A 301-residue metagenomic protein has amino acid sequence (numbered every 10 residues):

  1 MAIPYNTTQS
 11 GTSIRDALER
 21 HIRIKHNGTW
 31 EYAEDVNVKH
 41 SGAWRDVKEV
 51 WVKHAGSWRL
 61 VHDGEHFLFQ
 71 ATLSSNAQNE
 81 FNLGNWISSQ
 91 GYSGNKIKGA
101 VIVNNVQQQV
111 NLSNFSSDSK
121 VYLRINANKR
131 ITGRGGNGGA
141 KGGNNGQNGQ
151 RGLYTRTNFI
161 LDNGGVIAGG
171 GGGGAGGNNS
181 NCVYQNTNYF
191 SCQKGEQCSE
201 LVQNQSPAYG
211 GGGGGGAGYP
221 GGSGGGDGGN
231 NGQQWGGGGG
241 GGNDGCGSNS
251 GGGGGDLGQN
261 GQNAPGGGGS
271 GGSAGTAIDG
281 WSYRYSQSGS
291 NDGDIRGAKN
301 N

Functional and structural regions predicted by a protein language model:
M1, N6-T12, H40, G56 (+8 more regions): Intrinsically disordered, low-complexity segments enriched in Ser/Pro/Gly/Ala and basic residues
A2-G64: Intrinsically disordered, compositionally biased repeat/linker segments
L68-G91, I97, Q259-N263: Ser/Thr/Pro-rich, acidic low-complexity intrinsically disordered regulatory segments
N79-G94, Q107-S117, L161, Y285-G289: Short, T/G/N/S-enriched strand-turn elements that build extracellular solenoid repeat scaffolds
K96-A100, K120: A common structural microfeature
A100, N104-V106, N126-Y283, D292-N301: Glycine-centric low-complexity/flexibility signal
F115-N126: Beta-solenoid repeat scaffold
